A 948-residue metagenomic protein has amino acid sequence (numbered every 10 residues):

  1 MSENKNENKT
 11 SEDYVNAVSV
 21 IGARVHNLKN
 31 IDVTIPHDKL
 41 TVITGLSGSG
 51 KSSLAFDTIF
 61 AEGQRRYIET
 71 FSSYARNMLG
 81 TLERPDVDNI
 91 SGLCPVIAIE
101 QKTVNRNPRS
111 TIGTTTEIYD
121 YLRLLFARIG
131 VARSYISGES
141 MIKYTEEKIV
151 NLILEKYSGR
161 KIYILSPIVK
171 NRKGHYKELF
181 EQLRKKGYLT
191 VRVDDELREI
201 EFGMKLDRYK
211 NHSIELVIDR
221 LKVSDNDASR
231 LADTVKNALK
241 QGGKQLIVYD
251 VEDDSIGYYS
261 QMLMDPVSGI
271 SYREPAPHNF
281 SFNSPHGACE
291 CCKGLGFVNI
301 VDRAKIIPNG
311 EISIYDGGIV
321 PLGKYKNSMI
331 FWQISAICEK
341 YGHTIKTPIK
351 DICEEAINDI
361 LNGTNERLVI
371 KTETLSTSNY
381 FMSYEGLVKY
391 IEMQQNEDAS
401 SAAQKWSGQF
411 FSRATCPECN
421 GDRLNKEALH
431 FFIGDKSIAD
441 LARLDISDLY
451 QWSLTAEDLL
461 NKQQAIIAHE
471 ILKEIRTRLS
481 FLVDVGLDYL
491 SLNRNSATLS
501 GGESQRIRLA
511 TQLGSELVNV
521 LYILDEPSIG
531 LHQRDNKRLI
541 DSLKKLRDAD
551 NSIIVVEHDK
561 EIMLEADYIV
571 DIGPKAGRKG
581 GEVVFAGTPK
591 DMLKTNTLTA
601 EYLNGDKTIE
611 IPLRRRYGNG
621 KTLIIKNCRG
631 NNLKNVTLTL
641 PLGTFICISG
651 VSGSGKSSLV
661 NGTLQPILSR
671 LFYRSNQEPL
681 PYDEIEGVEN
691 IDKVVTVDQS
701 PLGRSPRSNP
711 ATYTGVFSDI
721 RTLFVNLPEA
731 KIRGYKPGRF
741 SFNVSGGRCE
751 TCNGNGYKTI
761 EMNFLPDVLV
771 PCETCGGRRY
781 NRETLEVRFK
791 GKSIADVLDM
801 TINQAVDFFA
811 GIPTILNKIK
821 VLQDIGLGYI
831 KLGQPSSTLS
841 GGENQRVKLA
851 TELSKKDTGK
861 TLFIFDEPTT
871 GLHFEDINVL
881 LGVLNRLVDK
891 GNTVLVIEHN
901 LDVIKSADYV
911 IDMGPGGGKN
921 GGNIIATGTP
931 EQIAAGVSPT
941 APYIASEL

Functional and structural regions predicted by a protein language model:
M1-L948: Conserved phosphate-binding elements of NTP-dependent enzyme cores
